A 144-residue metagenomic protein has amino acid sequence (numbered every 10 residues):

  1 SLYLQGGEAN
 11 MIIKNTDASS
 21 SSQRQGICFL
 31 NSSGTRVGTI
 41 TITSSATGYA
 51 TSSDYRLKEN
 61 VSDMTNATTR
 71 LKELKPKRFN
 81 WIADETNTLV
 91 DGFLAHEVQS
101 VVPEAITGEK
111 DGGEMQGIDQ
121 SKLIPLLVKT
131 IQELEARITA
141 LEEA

Functional and structural regions predicted by a protein language model:
S1-S33: Surface-exposed, glycine- and small/polar-enriched segments that build interaction surfaces at terminal
S20-Q120, L134-A144: C-terminal intramolecular chaperone/autoprocessing and neck/assembly modules of extracellular spikes and adhesins
